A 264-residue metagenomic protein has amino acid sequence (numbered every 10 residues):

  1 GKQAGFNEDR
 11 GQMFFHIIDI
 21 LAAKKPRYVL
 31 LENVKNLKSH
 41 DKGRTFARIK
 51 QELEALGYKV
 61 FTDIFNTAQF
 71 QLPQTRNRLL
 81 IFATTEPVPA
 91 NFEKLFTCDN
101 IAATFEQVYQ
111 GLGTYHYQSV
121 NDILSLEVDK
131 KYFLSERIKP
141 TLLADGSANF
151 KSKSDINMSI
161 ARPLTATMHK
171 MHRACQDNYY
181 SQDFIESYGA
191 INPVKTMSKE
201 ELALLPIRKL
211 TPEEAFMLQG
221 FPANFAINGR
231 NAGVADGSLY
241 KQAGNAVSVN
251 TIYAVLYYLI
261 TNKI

Functional and structural regions predicted by a protein language model:
G1-M171, S181-Q182, E186: Class I S-adenosyl-L-methionine
K131-I264: C-terminal target-recognition/interaction regions appended to catalytic cores
